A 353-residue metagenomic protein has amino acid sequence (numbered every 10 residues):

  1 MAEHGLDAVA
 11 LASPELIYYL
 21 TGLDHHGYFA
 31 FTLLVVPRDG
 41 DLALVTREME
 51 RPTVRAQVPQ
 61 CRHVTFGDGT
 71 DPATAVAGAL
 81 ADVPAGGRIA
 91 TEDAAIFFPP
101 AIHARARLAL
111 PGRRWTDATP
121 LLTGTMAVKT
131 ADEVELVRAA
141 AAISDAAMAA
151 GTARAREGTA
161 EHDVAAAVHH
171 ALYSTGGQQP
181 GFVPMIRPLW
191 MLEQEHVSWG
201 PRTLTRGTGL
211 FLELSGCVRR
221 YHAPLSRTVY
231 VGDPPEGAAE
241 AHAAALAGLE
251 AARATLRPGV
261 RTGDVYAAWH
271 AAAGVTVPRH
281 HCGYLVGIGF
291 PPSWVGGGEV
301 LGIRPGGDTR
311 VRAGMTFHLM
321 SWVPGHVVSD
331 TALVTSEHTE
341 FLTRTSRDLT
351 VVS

Functional and structural regions predicted by a protein language model:
M1-S353: Active-site neighborhoods and metal-handling regions in enzymes and metal-associated proteins
